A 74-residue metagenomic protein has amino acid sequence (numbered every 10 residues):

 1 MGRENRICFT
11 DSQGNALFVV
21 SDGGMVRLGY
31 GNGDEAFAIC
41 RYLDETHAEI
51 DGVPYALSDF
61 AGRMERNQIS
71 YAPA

Functional and structural regions predicted by a protein language model:
M1-A16: Mixed-charge, Lys/Arg-rich low-complexity intrinsically disordered regions
N5-C8, G29, L43, E65-Q68: Small/flexible residues
S12-N15, G24, P73: Intrinsically disordered, low-complexity serine/threonine-rich segments
S21-P54, S58-F60: Acidic, low-complexity, intrinsically disordered interaction modules
V53-A74: Intrinsically disordered, low-complexity, charged/polar segments
